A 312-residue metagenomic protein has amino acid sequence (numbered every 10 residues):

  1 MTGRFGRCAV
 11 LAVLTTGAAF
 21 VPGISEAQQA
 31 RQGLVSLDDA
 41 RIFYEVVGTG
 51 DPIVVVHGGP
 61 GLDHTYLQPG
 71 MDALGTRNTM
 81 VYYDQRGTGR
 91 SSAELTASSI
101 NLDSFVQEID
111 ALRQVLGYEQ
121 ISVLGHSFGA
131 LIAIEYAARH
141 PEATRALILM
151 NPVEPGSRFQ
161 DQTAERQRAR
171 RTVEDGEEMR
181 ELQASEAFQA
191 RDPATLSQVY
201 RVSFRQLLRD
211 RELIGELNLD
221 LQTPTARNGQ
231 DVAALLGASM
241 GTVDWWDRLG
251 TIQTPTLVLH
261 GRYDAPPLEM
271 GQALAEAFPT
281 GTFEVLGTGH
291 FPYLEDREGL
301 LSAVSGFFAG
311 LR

Functional and structural regions predicted by a protein language model:
L37-A93: Conserved HGGG/HGGXW glycine-rich cap/lid loop of the alpha/beta-hydrolase fold
Y82-F128, S302: Active-site loop/oxyanion-hole signature of alpha/beta-hydrolase fold enzymes
E119-Q162: Conserved hydrolase catalytic core segment
I148-E186: Flexible "cap/lid" loop of the alpha/beta hydrolase fold
L182-A234, R248: Conserved alpha/beta-hydrolase catalytic His-Asp/Glu region
I252, V258-H260: Short beta-strand/loop motif that positions the catalytic acidic residue of the alpha/beta-hydrolase fold
A265-M270: Conserved alpha/beta-hydrolase "acid-adjacent" motif
G281-R312: Catalytic active-site module of serine/aspartate enzymes centered on a nucleophile-bearing elbow/loop
